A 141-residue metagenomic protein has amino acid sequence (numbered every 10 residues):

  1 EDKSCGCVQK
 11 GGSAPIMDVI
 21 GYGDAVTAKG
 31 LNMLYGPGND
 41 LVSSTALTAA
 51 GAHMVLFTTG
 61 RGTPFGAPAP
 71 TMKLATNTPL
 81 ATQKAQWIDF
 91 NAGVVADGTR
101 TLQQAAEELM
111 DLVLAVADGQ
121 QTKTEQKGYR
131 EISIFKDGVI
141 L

Functional and structural regions predicted by a protein language model:
E1-L141: Anaerobic metallocofactor- and corrinoid-dependent redox/one-carbon enzyme cores, especially those from methanogenesis
